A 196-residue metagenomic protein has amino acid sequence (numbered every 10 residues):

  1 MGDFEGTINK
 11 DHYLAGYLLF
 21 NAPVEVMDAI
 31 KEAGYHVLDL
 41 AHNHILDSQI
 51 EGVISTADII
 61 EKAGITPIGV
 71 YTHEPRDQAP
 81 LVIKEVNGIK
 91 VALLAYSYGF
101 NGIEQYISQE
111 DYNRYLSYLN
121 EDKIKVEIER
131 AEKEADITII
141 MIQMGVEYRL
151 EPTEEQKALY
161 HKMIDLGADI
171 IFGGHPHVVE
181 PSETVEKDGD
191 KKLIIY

Functional and structural regions predicted by a protein language model:
M1-Y196: Acidic, metal/ion-coordinating pockets
